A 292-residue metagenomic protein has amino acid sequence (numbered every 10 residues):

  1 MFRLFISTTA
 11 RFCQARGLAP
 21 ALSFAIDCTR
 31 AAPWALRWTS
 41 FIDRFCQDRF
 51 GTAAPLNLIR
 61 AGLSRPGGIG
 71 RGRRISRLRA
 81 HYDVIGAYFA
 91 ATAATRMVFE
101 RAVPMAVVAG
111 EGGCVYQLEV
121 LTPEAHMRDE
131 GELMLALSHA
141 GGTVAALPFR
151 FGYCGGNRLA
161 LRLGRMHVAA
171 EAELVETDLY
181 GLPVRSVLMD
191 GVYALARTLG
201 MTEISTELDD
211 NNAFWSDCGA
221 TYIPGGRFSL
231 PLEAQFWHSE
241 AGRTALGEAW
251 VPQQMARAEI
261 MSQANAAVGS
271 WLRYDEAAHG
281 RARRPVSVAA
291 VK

Functional and structural regions predicted by a protein language model:
M1-L159, M166-V175, A194-K292: Terminal substrate-recognition subdomain of acyl/acetyltransferases
E176-A194: Conserved acetyl-CoA-binding loop-helix of GNAT-fold acetyltransferases
